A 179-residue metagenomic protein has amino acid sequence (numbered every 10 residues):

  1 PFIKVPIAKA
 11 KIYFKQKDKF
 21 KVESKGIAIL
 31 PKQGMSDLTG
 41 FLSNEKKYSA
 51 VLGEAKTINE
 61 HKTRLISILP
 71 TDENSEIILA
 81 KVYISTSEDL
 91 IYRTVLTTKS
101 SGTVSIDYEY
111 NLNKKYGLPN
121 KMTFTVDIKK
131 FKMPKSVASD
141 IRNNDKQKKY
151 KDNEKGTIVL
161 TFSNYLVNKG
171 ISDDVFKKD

Functional and structural regions predicted by a protein language model:
F2-I3, K151: Short consensus segments that form the blades of beta-propeller domains, in both extracellular/periplasmic
I3-L90, T98-G102, F176-K178: Flexible, processing/modification-adjacent segments and terminal tails in exported/periplasmic/extracellular proteins
K62-D174: Gly/Pro-enriched, hydrophobic low-complexity segments that function as extracytoplasmic propeptides/linkers
